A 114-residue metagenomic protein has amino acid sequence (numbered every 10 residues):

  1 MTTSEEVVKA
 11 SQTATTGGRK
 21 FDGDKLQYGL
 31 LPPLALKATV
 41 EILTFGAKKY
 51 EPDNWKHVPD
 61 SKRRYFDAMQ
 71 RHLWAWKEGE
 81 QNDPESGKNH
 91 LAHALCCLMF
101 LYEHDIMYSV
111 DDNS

Functional and structural regions predicted by a protein language model:
M1-S114: Intrinsically disordered, low-complexity regulatory regions that flank transcription factor DNA-binding cores
